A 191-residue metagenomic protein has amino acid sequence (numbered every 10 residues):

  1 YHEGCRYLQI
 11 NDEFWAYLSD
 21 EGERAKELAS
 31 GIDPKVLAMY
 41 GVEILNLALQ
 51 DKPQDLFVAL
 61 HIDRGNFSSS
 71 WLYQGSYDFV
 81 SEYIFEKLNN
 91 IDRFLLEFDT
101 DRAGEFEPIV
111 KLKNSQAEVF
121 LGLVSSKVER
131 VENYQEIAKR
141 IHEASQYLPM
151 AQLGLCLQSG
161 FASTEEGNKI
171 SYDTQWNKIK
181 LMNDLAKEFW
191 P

Functional and structural regions predicted by a protein language model:
Y1-P191: Domain-level signal for soluble alpha/beta catalytic cores
